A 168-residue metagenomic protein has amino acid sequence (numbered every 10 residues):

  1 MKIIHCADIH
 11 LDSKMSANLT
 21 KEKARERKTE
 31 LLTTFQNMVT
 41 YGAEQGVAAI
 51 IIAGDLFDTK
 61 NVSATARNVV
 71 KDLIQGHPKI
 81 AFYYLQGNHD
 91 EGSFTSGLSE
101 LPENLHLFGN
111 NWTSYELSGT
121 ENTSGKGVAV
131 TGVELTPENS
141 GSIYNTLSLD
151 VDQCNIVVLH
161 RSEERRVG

Functional and structural regions predicted by a protein language model:
M1-V69: N-terminal active-site segment of His-dependent metallophosphoesterases
A49, D58-R166: His/Asp/Glu-rich metal-coordinating catalytic cores of metallo-dependent phosphodiesterases/hydrolases acting on
